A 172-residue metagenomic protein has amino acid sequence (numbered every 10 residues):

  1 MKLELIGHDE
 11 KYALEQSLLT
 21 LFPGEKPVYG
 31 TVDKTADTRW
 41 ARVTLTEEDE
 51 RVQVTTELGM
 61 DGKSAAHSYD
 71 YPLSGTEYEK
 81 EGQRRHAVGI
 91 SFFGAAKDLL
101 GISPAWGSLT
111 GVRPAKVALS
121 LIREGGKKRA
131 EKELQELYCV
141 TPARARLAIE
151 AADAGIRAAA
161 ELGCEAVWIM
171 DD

Functional and structural regions predicted by a protein language model:
M1-K2, L18, G24-E79, R85-V88: Short, well-ordered secondary-structure micro-motifs within conserved domains or adaptor modules
K2-E4, V167: A structural signal for isolated positions on well-ordered beta-strands in alpha/beta enzyme cores
E4, Y78, G82, P104 (+1 more regions): Short, charged/polar micro-motifs that form catalytic or ligand-binding hotspots
L5-E10: Short, surface-exposed ligand-recognition loops at beta-strand->loop->(often short) alpha-helix junctions that present
K11-Q16: Charged, amphipathic alpha-helical stretches
A87-A148: A short N-terminal interaction module
S108, V112-L119, D153-D172: N-terminal pre-triad scaffold of radical SAM enzymes
